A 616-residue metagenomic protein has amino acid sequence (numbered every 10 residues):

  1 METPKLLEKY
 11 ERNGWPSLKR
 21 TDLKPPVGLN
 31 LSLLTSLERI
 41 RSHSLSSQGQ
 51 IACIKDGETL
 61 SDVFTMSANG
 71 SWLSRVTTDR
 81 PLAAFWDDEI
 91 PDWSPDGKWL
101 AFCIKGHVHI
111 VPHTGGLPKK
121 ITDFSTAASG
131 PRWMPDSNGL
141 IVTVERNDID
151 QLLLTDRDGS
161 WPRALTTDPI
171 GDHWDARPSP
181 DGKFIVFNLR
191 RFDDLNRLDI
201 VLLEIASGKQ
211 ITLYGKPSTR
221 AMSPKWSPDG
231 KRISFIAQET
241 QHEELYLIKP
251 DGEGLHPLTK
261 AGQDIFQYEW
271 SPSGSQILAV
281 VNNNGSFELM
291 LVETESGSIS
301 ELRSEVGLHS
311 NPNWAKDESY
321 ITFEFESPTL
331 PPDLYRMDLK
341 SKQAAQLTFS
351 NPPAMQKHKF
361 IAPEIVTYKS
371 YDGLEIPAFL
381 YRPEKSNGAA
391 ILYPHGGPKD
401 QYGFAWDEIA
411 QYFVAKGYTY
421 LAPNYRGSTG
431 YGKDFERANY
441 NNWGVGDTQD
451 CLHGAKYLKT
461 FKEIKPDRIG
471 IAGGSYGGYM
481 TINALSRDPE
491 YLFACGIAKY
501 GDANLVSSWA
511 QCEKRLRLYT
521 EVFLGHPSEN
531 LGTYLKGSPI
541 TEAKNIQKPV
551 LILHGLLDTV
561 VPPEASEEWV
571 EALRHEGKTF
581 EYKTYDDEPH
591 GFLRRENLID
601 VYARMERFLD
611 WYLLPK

Functional and structural regions predicted by a protein language model:
E2, L18, L33, I40-S44 (+9 more regions): Non-catalytic accessory segments flanking enzyme active sites
E2-G28, D56-R75, K98-W99, C103-K120 (+8 more regions): Beta-propeller blade-edge and WD-like acidic-aromatic loop motif
L33, S74-V76, K120-I121, R163-L165 (+11 more regions): Conserved beta-strand positions that form and line the central face of beta-propeller blades
L37-I54, R80-C103, S125-T143, D168-L195 (+8 more regions): Conserved beta-propeller blade repeats
R80-A83, F192, P398, G427 (+2 more regions): Alpha/beta-hydrolase active-site loop signature
Y335, A345, V366, L392 (+4 more regions): Hydrophobic/aromatic beta-strand patches that form the interior of the parallel beta-sheet core in alpha/beta enzyme
S350-D467, G474-S475, S508-L518: Cap/lid segment of the alpha/beta-hydrolase catalytic domain
P423-K616: Active-site-proximal cap/loop segments of hydrolase catalytic domains
